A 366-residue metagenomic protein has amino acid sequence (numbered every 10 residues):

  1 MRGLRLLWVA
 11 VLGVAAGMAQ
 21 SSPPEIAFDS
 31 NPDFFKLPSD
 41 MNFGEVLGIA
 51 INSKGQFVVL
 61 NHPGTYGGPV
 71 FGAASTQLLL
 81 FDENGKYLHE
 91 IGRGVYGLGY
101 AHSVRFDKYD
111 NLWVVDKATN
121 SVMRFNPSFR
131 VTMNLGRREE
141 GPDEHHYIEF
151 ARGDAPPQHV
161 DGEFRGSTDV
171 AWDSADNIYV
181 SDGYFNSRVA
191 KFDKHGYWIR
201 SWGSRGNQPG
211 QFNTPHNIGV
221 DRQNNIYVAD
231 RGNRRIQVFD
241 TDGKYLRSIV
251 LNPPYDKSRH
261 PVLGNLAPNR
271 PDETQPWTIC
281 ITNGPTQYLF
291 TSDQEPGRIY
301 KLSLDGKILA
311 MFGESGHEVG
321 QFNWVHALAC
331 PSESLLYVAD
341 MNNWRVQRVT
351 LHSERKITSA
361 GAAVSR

Functional and structural regions predicted by a protein language model:
M1-G3: N-terminal secretory signal peptides that target proteins for export/translocation
R5-A16: Bacterial N-terminal signal peptides
Q20-R366: Eukaryotic scaffold repeat domains enriched in small/polar residues
